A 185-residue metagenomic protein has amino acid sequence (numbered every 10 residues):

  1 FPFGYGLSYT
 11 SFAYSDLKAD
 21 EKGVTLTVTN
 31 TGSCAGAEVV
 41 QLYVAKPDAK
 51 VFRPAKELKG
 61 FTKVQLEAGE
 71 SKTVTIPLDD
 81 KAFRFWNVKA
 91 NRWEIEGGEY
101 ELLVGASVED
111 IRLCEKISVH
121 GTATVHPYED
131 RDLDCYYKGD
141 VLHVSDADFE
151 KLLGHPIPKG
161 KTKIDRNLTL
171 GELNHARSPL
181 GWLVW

Functional and structural regions predicted by a protein language model:
F1-K151: Intrinsically disordered, low-complexity Ser/Thr/Gly-rich stretches
V141-W185: Conserved, compact domain cores that house catalytic/ligand-binding motifs in diverse enzymes and effector modules
